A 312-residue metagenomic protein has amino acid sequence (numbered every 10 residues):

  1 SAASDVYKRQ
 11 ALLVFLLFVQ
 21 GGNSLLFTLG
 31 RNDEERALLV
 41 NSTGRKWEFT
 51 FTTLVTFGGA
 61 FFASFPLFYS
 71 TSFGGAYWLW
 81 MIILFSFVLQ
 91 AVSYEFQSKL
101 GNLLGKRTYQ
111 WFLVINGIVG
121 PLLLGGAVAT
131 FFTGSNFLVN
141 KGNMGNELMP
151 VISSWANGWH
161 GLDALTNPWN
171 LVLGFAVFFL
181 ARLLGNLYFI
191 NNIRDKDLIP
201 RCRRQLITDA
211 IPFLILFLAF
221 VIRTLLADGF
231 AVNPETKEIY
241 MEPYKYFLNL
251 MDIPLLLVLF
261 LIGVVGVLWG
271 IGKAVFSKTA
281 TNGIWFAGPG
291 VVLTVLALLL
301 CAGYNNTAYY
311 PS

Functional and structural regions predicted by a protein language model:
A2-Y7: Short, small-residue-biased leader/transition segments that mark boundaries at the very start of proteins
F15-V40, N192: Membrane-interface helix-loop junction between the first two transmembrane segments
G44-P66, I215-A219: A generic, lipid-embedded transmembrane alpha helix
S72-W80, L89-V177: Membrane-interface helix-loop-helix junctions at boundaries between adjacent transmembrane segments
I115-G134, D209-I222, F286-Y304: Hydrophobic alpha-helical membrane-insertion segments
V128-S154, I222-E238, A302-S312: Membrane-helix interface motif
A156-F213: Loop-centered beta-sheet repeat module
L268-S312: C-terminal hydrophobic structural anchor segments that stabilize assembly/packing rather than catalytic chemistry
